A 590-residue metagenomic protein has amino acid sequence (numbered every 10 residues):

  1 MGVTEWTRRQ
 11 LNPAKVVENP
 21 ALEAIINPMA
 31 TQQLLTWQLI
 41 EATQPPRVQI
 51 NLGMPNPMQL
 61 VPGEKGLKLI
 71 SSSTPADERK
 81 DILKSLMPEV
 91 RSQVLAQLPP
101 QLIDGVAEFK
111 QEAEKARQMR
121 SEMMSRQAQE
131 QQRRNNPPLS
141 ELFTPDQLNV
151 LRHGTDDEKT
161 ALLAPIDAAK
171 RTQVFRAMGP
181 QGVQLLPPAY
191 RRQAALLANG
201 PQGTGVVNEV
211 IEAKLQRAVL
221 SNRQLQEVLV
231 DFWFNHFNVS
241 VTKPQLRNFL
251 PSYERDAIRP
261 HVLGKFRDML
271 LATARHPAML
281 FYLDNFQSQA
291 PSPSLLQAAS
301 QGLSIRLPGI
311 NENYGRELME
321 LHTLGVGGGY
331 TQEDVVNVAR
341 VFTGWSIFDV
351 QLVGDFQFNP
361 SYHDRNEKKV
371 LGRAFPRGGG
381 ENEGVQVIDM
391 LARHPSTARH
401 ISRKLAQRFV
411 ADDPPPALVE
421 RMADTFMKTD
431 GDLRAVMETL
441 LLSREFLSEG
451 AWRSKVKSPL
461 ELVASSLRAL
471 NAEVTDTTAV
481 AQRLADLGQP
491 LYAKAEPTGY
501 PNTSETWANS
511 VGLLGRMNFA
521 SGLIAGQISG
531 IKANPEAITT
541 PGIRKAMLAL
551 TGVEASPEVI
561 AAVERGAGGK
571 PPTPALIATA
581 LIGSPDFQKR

Functional and structural regions predicted by a protein language model:
M1, R9, A14-K15, P20-S72 (+8 more regions): Flexible, low-complexity segments enriched for small/polar residues
M1-S73, K80-Q97, V150, P165 (+5 more regions): Long, well-ordered hydrophobic secondary-structure segments characteristic of membrane-embedded and membrane-proximal
W6, A21, E78, K214 (+8 more regions): Exposed alpha-helical structural elements
G53, K115-Q118: Histidine-centered metal-binding segments
P62, L83, V90, L95 (+5 more regions): Active-site substrate-binding loop specific to GH73 endo-beta-N-acetylglucosaminidase modules in bacterial autolysins
V228-L229, R267-D268, A435-V436, P574-I577: Alpha-helical scaffolds flanking conserved acidic
